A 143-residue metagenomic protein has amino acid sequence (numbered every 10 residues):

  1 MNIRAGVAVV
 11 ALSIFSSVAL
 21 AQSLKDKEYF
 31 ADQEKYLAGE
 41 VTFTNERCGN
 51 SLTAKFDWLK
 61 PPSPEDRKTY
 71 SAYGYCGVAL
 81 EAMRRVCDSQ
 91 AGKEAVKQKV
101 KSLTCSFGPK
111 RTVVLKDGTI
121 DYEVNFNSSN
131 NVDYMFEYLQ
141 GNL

Functional and structural regions predicted by a protein language model:
M1-V7: Bacterial N-terminal signal peptides that target proteins for export
A8-S16: Bacterial N-terminal signal peptides
S17-A21: Sec/Tat signal peptide C-region and signal peptidase I cleavage site
Q22-D66: N-terminal mature-domain "stem" immediately C-terminal to a signal peptide or N-terminal signal-anchor/transmembrane
K60-S128: Auxiliary, metal-adjacent structural segments of Zn-dependent hydrolase domains
S129-L143: Active-site recognition of the HExxH zinc-binding catalytic motif
